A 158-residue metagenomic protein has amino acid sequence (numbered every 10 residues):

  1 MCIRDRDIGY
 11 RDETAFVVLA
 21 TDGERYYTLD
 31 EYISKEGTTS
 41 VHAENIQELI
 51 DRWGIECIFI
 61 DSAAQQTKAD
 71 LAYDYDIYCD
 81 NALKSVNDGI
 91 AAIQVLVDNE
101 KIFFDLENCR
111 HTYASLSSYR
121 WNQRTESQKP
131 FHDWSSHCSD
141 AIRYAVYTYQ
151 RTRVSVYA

Functional and structural regions predicted by a protein language model:
M1-D5: Conserved small/polar residues in nucleotide/adenosyl-binding loops
D7-R11: A short acidic Gly-Thr/Ser loop motif
T14, E56, S139: Residue-level detector of short, conserved catalytic/binding motifs and their immediate flanks
T14, K68, Y147: Active-site-proximal flexible loops/turns
T14-L19, R143: Short beta-strand scaffold segments in enzyme catalytic cores
V17, D22-D133, T152-Y157: Mg2+-dependent endonuclease catalytic cores in nucleic-acid-processing enzymes, primarily RNase H-like
H137-Y149: Stable alpha-helical structural segments in soluble proteins, enriched in small hydrophobic residues
